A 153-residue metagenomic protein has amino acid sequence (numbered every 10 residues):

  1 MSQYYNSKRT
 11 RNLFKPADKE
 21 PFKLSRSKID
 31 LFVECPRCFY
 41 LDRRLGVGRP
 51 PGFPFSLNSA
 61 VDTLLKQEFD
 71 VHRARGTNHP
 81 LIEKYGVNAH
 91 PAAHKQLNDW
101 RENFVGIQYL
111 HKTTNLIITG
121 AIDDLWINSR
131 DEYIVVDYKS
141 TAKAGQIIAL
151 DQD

Functional and structural regions predicted by a protein language model:
M1, R73-A93, I127, E132-V136 (+1 more regions): Short N-terminal secondary-structure initiator segments
M1-K15: Intrinsically disordered, low-complexity N-terminal extensions of nucleic-acid-metabolism proteins
S2, K19-E83, T119: Nuclease catalytic cores
R9-N12, R37-D42, H94-Q96: Short hydrophobic/aromatic-rich motifs at helix boundaries and adjacent loops
L13-K23, L150-D151: Extreme N-terminus of proteins, especially the signal/transit-peptide cleavage junction and the first residues
F14, F53-P54, Y109-L110: Residue-level detector of alpha-helix boundaries and kinks
N78-T114: A short acidic/basic microdomain associated with nuclease active sites
W100-N103, I107-D153: Mg2+/Mn2+-dependent nuclease catalytic core
